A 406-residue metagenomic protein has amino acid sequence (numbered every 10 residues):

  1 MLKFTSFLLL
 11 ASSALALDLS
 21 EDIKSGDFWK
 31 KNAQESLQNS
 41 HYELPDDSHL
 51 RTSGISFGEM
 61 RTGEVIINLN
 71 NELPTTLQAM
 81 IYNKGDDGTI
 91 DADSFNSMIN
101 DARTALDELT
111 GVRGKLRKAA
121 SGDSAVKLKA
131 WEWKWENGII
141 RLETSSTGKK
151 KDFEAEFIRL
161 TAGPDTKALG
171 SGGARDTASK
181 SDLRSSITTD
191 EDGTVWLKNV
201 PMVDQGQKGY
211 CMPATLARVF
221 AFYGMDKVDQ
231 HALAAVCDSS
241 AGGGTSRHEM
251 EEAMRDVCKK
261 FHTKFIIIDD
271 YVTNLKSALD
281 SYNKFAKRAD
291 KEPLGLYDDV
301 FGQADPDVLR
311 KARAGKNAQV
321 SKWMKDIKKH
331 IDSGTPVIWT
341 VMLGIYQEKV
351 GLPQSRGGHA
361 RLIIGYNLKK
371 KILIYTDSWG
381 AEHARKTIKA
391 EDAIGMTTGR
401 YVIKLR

Functional and structural regions predicted by a protein language model:
M1-L9: Sec-dependent signal peptide recognition, specifically the positively charged N-region followed immediately by
L8-A16: Hydrophobic h-region of N-terminal signal peptides that target proteins for export in Gram-negative bacteria
L15-K127, D152-D176, S185-S186, G243 (+1 more regions): Short helix/turn-capping signatures at newly exposed starts of structured segments
D18-S20, T147-V300: Active-site-adjacent structural segments surrounding the nucleophilic cysteine of cysteine proteases and isopeptidases
M60-E64, V126-L128, E136-E143, S355-R361: Short, surface-exposed coil-to-beta transition loops
A92-I99, R103, D204-P213, D226 (+4 more regions): Solvent-exposed, acidic/flexible segments
E132, S146-V195, G344-S355, I364-R406: Noncatalytic regulatory segments and standalone regulatory/sensor domains
R288, E292-I374: Active-site-adjacent substructure of cysteine-protease-like catalytic cores
